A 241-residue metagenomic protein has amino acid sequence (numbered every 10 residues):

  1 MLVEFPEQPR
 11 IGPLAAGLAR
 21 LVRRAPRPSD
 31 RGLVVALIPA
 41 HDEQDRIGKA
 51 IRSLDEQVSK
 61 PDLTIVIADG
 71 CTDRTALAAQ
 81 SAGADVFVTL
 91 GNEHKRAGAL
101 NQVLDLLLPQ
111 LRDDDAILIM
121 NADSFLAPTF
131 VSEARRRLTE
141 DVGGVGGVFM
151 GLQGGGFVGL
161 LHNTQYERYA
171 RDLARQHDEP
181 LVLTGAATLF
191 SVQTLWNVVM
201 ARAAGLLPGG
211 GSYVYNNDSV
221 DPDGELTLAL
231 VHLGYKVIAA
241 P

Functional and structural regions predicted by a protein language model:
M1-S53: N-proximal low-complexity "stem/linker" segments adjacent to membrane-targeting elements
G32-V35, L63, E225: Cell-envelope/extracellular polymer assembly enzymes that use nucleotide-activated donors
G48, D73-S81, P128-T129: Acidic helix N-cap motif at the loop->helix transition within catalytic regions of sugar-transfer enzymes
R52-P61: Short, acidic, metal-binding catalytic loop of nucleotide-sugar glycosyltransferases
D62-C71, T89: Short beta-strand/loop segment that forms part of the nucleotide-sugar
K95-R112, P128-V220: Long helical/loop segments within the catalytic core of UDP-sugar-dependent glycosyltransferases, especially the large
Q110-F125: Short beta-strand-to-loop acidic/aromatic patch adjacent to the donor-nucleotide binding site
G224-P241: Catalytic donor-sugar/metal-binding loop of nucleotide-sugar-dependent glycosyltransferases
